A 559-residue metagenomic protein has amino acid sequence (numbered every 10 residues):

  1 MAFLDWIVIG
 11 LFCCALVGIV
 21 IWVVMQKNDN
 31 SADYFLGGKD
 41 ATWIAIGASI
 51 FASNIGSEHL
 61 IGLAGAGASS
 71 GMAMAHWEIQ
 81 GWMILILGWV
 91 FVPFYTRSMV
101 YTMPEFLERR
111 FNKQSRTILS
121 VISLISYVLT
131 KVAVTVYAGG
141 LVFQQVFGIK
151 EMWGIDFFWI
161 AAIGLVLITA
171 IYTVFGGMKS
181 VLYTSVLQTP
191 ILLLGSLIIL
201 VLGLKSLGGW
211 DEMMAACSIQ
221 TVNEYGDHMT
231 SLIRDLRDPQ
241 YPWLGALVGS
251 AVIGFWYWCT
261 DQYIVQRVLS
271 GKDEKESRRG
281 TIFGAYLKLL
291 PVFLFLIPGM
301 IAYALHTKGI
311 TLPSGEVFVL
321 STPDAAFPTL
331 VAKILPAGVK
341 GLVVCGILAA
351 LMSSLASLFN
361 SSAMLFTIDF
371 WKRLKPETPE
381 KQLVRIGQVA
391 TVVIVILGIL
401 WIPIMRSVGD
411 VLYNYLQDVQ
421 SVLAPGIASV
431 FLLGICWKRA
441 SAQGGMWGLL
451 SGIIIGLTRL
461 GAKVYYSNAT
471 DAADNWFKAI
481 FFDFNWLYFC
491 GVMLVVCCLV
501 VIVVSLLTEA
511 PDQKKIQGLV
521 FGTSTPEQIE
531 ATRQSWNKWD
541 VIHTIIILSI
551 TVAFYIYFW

Functional and structural regions predicted by a protein language model:
M1-W559: Membrane-embedded helix-loop-helix hairpins and adjacent transmembrane boundary segments in multi-pass transporters
